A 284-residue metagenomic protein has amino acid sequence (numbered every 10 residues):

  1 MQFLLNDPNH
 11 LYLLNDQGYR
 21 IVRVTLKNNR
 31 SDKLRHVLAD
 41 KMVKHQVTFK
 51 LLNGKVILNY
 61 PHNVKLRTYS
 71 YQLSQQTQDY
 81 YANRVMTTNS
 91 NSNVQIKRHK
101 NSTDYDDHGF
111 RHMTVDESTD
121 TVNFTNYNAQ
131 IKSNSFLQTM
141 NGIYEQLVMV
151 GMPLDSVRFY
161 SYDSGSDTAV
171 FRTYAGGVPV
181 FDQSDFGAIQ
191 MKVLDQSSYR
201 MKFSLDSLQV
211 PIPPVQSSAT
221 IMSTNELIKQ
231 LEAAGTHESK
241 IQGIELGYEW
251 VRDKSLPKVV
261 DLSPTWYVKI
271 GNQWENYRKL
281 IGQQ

Functional and structural regions predicted by a protein language model:
M1-N141, E145-Q146: Preferential activation on post-signal-peptide N-terminal prodomains/segments of secreted or lumenal proteins
Q2, N83-R111, V150-S197, E245-Q273: Exposed beta-strand-loop-beta-strand "reactive/processing" segments of non-cytosolic proteins
H10-L13, K33, T121-F124, D195-Q209 (+2 more regions): Short, well-ordered strand-loop elements centered on a beta-strand within folded domains, enriched for acidic residues
Y19-R20, Q130, S207, E275 (+1 more regions): Short, surface-exposed beta-strand-loop junctions and turns on beta-sheet-rich folds
V24-N29, M113-N123, Q183-K202, W274-Q284: A short, surface-exposed beta-strand/turn
Y127-S166, I212-S255: Short, non-transmembrane alpha-helical segments in secretory-pathway proteins
A169-K229, A234, S239: C-terminal structural cap/anchor segments
T220, K258-V259, K279-Q284: C-terminal soluble interaction/assembly domains
